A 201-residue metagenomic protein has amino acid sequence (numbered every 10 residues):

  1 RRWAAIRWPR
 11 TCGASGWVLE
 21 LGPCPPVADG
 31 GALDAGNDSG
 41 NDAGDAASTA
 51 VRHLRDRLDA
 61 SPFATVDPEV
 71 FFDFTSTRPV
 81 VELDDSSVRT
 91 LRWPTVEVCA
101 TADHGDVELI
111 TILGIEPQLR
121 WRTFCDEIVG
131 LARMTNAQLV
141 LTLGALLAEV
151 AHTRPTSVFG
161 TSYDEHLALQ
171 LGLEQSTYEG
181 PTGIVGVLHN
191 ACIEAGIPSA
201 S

Functional and structural regions predicted by a protein language model:
R1-A35, G44-G114: N-terminal short beta-loop-beta anion/metal-coordinating cradle
G13, D45-T49, L119, T123 (+3 more regions): Conserved active-site and cofactor/substrate-binding residues in soluble primary-metabolism enzymes
C24, S39-G40, P117, L146: Short glycine-rich anion-binding loops that position phosphate/pyrophosphate groups of nucleotides and phosphorylated
G40, I112-W121, Q170-E179: Flexible, glycine/proline-enriched loop segments at strand-loop-helix junctions that form or flank small-ligand binding
T49, H53, E127, V187-A191: Alpha-helical scaffold segments in soluble metabolic enzymes
R57-S61, T135, A191, A195: Change "in soluble alpha/beta enzymes" to "in soluble alpha/beta proteins
V107, I115-H166: Internal, conserved structured core segments that host functional sites
E149-S201: Catalytic cores of processing enzymes, dominated by hydrolases/peptidases, characterized by acidic/His-rich
